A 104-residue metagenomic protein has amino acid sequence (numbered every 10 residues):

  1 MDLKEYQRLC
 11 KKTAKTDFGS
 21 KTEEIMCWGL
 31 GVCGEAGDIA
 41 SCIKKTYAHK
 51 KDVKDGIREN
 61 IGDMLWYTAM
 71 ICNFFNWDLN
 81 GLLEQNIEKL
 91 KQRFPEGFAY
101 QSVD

Functional and structural regions predicted by a protein language model:
M1-D104: Flexible "arm" and connector segments at domain edges
